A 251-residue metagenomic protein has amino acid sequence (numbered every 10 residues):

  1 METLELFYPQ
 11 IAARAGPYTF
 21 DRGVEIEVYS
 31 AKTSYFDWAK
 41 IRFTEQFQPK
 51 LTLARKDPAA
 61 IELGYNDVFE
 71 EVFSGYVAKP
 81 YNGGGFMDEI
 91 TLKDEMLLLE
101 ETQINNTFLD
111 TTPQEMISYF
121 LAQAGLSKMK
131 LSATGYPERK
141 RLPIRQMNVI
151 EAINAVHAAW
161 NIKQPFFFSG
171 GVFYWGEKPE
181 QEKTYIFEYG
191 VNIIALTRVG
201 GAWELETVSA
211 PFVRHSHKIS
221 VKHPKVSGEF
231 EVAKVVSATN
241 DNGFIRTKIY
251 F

Functional and structural regions predicted by a protein language model:
M1-T52, E95-L97, P179-F251: Juxtamembrane "anchor/assembly" segments of surface/extracellular structural proteins
E2, M87-D88, K93-M96, K130-V199: Short beta-strand-centered interaction patches in the first periplasmic/extracellular domains of large envelope
T44-G125: Surface-exposed cap/loop segments at beta↔alpha junctions
L51, F108-P113, R141-N148, P211: Extracytoplasmic/periplasmic, Sec-exported soluble proteins
S74, Q114-L121, I150-N154, V213-H217: Extracytoplasmic/secreted envelope proteins and their assembly/folding machinery, especially bacterial periplasmic
G75-G83, L142-P143, E231-N242: Short, compositionally biased
